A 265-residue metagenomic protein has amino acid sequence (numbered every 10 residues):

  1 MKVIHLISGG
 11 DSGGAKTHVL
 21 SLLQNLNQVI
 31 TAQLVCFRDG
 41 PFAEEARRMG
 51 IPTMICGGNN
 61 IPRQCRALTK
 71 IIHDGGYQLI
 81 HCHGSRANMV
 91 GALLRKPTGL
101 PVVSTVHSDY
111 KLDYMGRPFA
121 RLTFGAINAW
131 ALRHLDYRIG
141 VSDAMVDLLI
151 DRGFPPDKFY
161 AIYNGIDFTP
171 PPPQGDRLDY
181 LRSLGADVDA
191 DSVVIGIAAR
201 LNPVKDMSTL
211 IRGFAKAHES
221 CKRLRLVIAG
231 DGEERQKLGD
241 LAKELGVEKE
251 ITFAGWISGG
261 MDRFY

Functional and structural regions predicted by a protein language model:
M1-Y265: Membrane-interface segments of envelope glycosyltransferases acting on lipid-linked substrates or membrane lipids
